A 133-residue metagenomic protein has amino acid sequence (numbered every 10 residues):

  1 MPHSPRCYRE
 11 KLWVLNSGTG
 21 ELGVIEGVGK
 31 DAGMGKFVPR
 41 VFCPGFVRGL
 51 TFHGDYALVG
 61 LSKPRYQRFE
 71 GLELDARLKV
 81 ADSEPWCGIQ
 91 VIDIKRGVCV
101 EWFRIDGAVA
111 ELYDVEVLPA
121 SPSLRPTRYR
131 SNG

Functional and structural regions predicted by a protein language model:
M1-K11, C43-D55, L112-P119: Beta-rich, blade/repeat-based domains predominating in secreted/periplasmic proteins but also intracellular
P2, S17-G20, P44, W86: Surface-exposed loop/turn positions within WD40 beta-propeller blades
L12-T19, V59-K63, R68, D93 (+2 more regions): Conserved beta-strand positions in repeat-built beta-propeller and related beta-rich domains
E21-G23, R48, Q90: WD40 beta-propeller blade core
E26-D31, I94-G97: Short loop/turn segments that connect beta-strands within beta-propeller blades
P39-P44, F103-G107: Surface loop/turn motifs at the tips and blade-to-blade linkers of beta-strand repeat domains
G60-E84: Short, conserved, GDST-rich strand-edge loop motifs in beta-rich repeat architectures
E84-G133: Blade-level signature of beta-propeller repeat domains, shared across WD40, Kelch, NHL, RCC1 and BNR/Asp-box propellers
